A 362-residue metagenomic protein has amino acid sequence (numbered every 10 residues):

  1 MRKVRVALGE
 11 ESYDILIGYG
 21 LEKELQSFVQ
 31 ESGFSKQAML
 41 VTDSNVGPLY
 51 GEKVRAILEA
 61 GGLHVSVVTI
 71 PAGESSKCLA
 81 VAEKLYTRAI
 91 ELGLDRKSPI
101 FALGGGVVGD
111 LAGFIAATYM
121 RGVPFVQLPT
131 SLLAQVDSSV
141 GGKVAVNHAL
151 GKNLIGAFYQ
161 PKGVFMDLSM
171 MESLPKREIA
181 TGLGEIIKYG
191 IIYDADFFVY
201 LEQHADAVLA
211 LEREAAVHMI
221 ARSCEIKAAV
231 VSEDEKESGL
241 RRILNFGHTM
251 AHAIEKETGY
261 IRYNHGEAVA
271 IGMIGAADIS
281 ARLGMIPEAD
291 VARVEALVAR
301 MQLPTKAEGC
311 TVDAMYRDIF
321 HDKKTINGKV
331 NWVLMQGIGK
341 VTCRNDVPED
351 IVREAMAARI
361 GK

Functional and structural regions predicted by a protein language model:
M1-S98: ATP/NTP phosphate-donor binding region
R2, I186, M285-K362: C-terminal charged capping/lid subdomain of soluble metabolic enzymes
A7, S32-G33, G93-D95, T118-Y119 (+6 more regions): Solvent-exposed alpha-helices and their adjacent loops that cap or buttress functional pockets in soluble metabolic
L16, F114-A207: A glycine/threonine-rich phosphate-anchoring loop and its flanking beta-alpha core in nucleotide/phosphate-binding
G18, L40, C78, P129 (+4 more regions): Residue-level signal for inorganic ion chemistry
E59, E91, Q160-G163, S169-K176 (+11 more regions): Generic secondary-structure signature for well-ordered alpha-helical cores
V107-F114, Q135-V136, A253: Short glycine/serine/threonine-rich phosphate/pyrophosphate-binding segments that cradle anionic phosphate groups
Q203-D313: Active-site segments that bind and position negatively charged phosphate/pyrophosphate groups
